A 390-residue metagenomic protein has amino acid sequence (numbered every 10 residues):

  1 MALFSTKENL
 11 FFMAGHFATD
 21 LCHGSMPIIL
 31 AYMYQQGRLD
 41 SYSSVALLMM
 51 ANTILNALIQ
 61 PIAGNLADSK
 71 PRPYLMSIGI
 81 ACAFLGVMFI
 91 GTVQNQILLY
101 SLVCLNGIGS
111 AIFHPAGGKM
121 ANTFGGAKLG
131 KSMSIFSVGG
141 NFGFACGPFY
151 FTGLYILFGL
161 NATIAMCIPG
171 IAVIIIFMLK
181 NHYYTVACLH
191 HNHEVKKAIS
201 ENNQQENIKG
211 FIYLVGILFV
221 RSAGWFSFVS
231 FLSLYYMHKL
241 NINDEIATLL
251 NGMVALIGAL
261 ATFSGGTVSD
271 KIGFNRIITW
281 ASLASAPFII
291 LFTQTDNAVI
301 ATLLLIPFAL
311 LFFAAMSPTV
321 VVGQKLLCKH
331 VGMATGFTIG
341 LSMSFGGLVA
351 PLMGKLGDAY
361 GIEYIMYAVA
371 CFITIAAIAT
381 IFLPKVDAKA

Functional and structural regions predicted by a protein language model:
G24, T53-P61, F144-A145, A255-F263 (+1 more regions): Residue-level signature of mid-helix packing/kink "hotspots" within the transmembrane helices of 12-pass Major
M26-P27, K209-L256: Extracytoplasmic gate region of multi-pass secondary transporters
L58-Q94: Conserved MFS/SLC helix-loop-helix module at the cytosolic interface between two early adjacent transmembrane helices
V103-G139: Cytoplasmic helix-loop-helix junction between adjacent transmembrane helices in 12-TM secondary transporters
F136-Y183: Helix-loop-helix hairpin linking two adjacent transmembrane segments in secondary transporters
L179-N203, K389-A390: Flexible cytoplasmic inter-helical loops of multi-pass small-molecule transporters
S269-T319: C-terminal transmembrane helical hairpin of 12-TM major facilitator-type secondary transporters
L326-I362, V369: A late C-terminal transmembrane helix in Major Facilitator Superfamily
